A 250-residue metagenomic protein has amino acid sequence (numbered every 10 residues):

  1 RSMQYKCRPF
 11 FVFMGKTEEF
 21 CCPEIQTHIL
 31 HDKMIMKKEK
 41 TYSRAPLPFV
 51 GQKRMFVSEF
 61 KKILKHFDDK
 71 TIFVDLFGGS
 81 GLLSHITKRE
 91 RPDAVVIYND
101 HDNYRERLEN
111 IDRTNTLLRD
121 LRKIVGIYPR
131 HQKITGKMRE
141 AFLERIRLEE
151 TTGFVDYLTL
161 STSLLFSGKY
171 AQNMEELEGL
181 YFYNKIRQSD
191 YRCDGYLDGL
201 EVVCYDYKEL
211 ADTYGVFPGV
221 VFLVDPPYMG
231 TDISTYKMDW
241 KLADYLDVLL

Functional and structural regions predicted by a protein language model:
C7, C21-C22: Cysteine-centered motifs
Q26-D68, L82: S-adenosyl-L-methionine
V74-T87, Y98-D102, S163-L165, V216-D232: Conserved proline-anchored active-site loop of SAM-dependent methyltransferases that bridges a beta-strand
R89-D93: Conserved hydrolase catalytic core segment
V95-L197: Class I S-adenosyl-L-methionine-dependent methyltransferase module
V203-L242: Active-site segment flanking the S-adenosylmethionine/decSAM binding pocket in AdoMet-dependent transferases
V248-L250: C-terminal substrate-binding/active-site "lid" region of AdoMet-derived donor-dependent transferases
